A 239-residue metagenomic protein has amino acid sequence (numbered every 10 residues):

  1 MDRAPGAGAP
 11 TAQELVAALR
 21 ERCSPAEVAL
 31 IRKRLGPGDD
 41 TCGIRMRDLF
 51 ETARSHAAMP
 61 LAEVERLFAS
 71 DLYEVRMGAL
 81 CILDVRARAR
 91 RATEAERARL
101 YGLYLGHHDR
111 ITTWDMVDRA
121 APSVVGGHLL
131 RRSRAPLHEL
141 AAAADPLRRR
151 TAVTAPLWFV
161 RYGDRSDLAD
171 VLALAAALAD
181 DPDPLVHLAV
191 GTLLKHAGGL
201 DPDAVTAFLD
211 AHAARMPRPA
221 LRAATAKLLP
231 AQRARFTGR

Functional and structural regions predicted by a protein language model:
M1-R239: Alpha-helical scaffold domains
